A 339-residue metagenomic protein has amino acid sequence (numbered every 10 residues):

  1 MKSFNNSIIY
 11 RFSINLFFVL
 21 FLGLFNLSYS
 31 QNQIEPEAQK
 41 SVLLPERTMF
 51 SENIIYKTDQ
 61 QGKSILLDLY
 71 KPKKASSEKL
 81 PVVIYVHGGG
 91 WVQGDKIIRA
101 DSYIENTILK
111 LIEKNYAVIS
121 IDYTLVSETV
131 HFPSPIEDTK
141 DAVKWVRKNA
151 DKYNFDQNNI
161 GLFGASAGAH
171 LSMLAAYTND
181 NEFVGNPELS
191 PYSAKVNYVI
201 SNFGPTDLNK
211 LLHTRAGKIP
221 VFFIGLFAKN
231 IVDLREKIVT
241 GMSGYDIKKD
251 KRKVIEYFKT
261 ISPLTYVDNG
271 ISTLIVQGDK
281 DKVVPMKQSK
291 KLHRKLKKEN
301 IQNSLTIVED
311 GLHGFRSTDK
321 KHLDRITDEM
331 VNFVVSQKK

Functional and structural regions predicted by a protein language model:
N32-E78: N-terminal cap/lid segment of alpha/beta-hydrolase-fold proteins
L43, R215-T265: Mobile cap/lid helix-loop segments that gate and shape the active-site cleft of serine hydrolases
E78-G90: Short beta-strand element of the alpha/beta-hydrolase
I97-I119: Short amphipathic alpha-helix adjacent to the substrate-entry channel of hydrolases
V130-D151: Alpha/beta-hydrolase active-site loop
K144, K148-A216: Primarily recognizes the serine-hydrolase "nucleophile elbow" in alpha/beta-hydrolase and SGNH/GDSL folds
I275-Q277, D281: Short beta-strand/loop motif that positions the catalytic acidic residue of the alpha/beta-hydrolase fold
K321-K339: Catalytic active-site module of serine/aspartate enzymes centered on a nucleophile-bearing elbow/loop
